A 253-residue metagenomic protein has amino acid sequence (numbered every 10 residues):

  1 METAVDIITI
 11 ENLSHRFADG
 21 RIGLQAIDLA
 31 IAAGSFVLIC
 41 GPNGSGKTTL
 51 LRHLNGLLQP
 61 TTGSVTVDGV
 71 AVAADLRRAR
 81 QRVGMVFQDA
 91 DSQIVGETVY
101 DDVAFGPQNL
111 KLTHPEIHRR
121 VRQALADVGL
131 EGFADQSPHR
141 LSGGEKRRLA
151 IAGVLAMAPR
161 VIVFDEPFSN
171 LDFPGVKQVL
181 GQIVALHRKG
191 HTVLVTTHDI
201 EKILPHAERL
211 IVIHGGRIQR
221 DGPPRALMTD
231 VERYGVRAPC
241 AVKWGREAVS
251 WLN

Functional and structural regions predicted by a protein language model:
N55: Helix-to-loop junction immediately C-terminal to a conserved catalytic motif
G63-A71, A79: Conserved ABC transporter NBD signature motif
P115-F133: Conserved ABC ATPase "signature" region
S137-L141, E145: Conserved ABC ATPase signature
I162-D165: Catalytic Walker B motif of ABC-type/P-loop ATPase nucleotide-binding domains
T197-H198: H-loop/switch region of ABC-family ATPase nucleotide-binding domains
R217-A238: Conserved beta-strand-loop-alpha-helix hinge in the C-terminal portion of ABC ATPase nucleotide-binding domains
